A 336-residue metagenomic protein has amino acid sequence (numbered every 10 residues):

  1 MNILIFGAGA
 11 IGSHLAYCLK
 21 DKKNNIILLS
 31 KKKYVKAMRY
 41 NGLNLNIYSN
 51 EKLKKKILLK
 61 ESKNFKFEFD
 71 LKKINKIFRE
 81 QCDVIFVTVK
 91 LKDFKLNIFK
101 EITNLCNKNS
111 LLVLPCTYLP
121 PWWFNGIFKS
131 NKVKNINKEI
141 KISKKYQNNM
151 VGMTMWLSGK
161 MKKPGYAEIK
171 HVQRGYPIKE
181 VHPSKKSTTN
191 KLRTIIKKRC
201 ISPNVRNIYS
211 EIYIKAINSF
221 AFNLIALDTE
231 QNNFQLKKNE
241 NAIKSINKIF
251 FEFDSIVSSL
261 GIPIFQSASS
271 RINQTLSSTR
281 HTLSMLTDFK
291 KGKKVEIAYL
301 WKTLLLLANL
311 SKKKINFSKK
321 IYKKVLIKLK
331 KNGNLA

Functional and structural regions predicted by a protein language model:
M1, D83, R174: Nucleotide donor/acceptor-binding cores
M1-L59, N64, K191: NAD(P)+-binding Rossmann beta1-loop-alpha1 motif at the extreme N-terminus of oxidoreductases
N2-L4, N25-I27, L111-V113, V151 (+1 more regions): A structural signal for isolated positions on well-ordered beta-strands in alpha/beta enzyme cores
Y17, D21, K100, N104 (+3 more regions): Short, well-ordered alpha-helices that flank and scaffold nucleotide-derived cofactor binding pockets
Y34-A37, P120-F124, K186-T188: Short, charged/polar "capping" segments at the starts of alpha-helices and the immediately preceding loops
N64-P164: Rossmann-like NAD(P)(H) cofactor-binding subdomain of soluble oxidoreductases
L105, K144-N149, W156, K163-F265: Internal alpha-helical scaffold of NAD(P)-dependent oxidoreductase catalytic cores
K197, K244-A336: NAD(P)-dependent Rossmann-like dehydrogenase/reductase catalytic/cofactor-binding core
